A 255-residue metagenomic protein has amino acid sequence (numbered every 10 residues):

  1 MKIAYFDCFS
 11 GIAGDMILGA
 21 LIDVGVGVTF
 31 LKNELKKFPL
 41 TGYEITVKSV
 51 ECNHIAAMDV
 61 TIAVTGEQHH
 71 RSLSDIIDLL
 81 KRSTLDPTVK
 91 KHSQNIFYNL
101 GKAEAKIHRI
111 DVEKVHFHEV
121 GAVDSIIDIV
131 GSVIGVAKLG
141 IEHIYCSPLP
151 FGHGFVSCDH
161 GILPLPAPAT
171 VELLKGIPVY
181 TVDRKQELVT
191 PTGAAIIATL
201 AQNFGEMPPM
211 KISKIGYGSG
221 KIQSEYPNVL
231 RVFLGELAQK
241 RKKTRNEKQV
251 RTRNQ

Functional and structural regions predicted by a protein language model:
M1-A4: Extreme N-terminal starter segment of soluble prokaryotic enzymes
F6, V89, R109-E119, Y145-P148 (+2 more regions): General beta-strand structural signal in soluble alpha/beta enzymes
F6-L18, F117-G140: Conserved phosphate/anionic-ligand binding catalytic regions in large, soluble enzymes, centered on
M16, A20, F30, D75 (+7 more regions): Alpha-helical scaffold segments in soluble metabolic enzymes
D23, V28-H108, A167, G176-Y180 (+3 more regions): Glycine-rich nucleotide/cofactor/substrate-binding loop typically near the N-terminus or early in the first domain
E142-K243: Mobile "lid/hinge" segments at catalytic clefts and subdomain interfaces of large enzymes
Q239-Q255: Short, basic, low-complexity termini and linkers enriched in Ser/Thr/Gly/Pro that act as targeting/leader peptides
